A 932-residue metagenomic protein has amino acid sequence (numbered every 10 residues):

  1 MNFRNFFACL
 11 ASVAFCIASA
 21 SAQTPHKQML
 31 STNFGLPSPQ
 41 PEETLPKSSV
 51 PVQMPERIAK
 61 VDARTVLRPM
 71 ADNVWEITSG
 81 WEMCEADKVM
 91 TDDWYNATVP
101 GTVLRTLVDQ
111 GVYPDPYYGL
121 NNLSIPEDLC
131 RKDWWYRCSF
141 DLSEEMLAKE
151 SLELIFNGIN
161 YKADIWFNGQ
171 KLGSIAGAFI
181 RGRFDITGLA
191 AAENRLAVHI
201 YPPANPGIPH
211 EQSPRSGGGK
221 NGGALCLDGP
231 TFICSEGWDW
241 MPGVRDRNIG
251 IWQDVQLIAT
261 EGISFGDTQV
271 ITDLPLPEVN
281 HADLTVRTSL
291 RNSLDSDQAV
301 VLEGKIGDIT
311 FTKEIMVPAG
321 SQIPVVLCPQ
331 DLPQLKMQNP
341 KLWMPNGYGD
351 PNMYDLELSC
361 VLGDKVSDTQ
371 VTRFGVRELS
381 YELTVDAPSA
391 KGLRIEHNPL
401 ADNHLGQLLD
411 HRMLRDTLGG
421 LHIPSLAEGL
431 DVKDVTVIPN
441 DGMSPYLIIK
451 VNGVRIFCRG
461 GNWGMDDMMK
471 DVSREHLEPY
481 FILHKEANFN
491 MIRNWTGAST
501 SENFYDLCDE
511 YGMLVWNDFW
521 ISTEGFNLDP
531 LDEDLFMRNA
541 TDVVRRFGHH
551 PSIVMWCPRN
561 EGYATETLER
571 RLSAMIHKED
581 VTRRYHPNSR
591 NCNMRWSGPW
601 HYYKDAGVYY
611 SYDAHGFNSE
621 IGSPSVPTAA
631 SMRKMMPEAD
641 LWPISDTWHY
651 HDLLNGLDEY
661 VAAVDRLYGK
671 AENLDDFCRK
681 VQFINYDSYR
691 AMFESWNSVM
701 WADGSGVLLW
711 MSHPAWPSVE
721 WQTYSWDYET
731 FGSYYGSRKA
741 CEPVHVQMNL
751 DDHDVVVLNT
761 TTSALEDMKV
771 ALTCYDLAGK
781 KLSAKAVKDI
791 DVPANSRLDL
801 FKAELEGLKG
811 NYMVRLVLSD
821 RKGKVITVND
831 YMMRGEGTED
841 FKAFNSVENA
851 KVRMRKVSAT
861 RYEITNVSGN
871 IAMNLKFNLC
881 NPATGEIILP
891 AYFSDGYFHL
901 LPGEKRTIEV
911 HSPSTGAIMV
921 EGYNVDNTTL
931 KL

Functional and structural regions predicted by a protein language model:
M1-A11, A20-D467, D471-M491, M700-G704 (+2 more regions): Secreted/periplasmic carbohydrate-active enzymes, especially glycoside hydrolases
A14-F15, A630, S914: Alpha-helical transmembrane segments and their juxtamembrane interfaces
A14-S21, S625: Short hydrophobic alpha-helical membrane-anchoring segments
T91, N248-I249, A629, L657-V661 (+4 more regions): Alpha-helix initiation and N-capping motif
C226, E659-Y668: Active-site-adjacent bridging/hinge elements
P345-Y348, R679, F683: Short, conserved micro-motifs enriched in small and acidic residues
A427, D434-V435, P439, M491-N655 (+7 more regions): Substrate-binding/catalytic cleft of secreted carbohydrate-active enzymes, primarily glycoside hydrolases
Y668-R679: Short glycine/proline- and acidic residue-enriched helix-loop micro-motifs that form flexible lids or anion-recognition
